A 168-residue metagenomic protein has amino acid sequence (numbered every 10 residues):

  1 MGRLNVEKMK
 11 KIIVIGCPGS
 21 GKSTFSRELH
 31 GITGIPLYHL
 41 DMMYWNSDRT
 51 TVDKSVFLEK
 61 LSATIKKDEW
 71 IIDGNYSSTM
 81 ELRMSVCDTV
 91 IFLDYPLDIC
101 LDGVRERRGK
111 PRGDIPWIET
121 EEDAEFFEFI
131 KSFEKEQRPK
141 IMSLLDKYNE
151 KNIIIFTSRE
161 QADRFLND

Functional and structural regions predicted by a protein language model:
G2-E7, I32, S132-D168: NTP-dependent small-molecule kinase module
V14: Hydrophobic anchor at the beta1->P-loop junction of P-loop NTPases
C17: P-loop (Walker A) phosphate-binding loop of NTP-binding proteins
S20: ATP-binding Walker
S23: Walker A/P-loop
P36-V90, Y95: Conserved nucleotide-sensing/catalytic segment adjacent to the nucleotide-binding pocket in NTP-handling enzymes
Y95-Q137: A glycine- and Lys/Arg-enriched "phosphate-lid" helix/loop adjacent to the NTP-binding pocket of small-molecule kinases
